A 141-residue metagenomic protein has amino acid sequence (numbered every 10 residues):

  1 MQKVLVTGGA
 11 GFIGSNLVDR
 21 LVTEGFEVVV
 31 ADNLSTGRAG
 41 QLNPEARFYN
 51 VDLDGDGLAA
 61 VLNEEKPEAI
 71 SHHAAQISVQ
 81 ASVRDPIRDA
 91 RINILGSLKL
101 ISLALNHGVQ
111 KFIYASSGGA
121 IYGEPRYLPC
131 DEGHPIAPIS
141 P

Functional and structural regions predicted by a protein language model:
M1-P141: N-terminal Rossmann-like NAD(P)+-binding domain of SDR-like oxidoreductases, especially those catalyzing
